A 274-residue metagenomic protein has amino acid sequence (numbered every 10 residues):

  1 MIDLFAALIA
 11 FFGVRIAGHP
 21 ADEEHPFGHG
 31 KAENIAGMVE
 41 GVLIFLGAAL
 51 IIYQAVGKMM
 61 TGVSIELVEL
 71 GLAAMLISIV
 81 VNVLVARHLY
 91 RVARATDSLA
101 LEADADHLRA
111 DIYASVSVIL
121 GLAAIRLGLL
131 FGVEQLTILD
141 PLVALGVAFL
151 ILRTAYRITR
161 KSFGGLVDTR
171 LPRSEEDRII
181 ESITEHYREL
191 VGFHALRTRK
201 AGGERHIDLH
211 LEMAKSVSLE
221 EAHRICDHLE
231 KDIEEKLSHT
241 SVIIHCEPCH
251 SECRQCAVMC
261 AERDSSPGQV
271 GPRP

Functional and structural regions predicted by a protein language model:
M1-S174, R178-E181, G268: Alpha-helical transmembrane cores and adjacent cytosolic helix/loop segments of polytopic membrane transporters
E24, A32, L150, T154-P274: Peripheral (non-transmembrane) domains and long loops of multi-pass membrane proteins
